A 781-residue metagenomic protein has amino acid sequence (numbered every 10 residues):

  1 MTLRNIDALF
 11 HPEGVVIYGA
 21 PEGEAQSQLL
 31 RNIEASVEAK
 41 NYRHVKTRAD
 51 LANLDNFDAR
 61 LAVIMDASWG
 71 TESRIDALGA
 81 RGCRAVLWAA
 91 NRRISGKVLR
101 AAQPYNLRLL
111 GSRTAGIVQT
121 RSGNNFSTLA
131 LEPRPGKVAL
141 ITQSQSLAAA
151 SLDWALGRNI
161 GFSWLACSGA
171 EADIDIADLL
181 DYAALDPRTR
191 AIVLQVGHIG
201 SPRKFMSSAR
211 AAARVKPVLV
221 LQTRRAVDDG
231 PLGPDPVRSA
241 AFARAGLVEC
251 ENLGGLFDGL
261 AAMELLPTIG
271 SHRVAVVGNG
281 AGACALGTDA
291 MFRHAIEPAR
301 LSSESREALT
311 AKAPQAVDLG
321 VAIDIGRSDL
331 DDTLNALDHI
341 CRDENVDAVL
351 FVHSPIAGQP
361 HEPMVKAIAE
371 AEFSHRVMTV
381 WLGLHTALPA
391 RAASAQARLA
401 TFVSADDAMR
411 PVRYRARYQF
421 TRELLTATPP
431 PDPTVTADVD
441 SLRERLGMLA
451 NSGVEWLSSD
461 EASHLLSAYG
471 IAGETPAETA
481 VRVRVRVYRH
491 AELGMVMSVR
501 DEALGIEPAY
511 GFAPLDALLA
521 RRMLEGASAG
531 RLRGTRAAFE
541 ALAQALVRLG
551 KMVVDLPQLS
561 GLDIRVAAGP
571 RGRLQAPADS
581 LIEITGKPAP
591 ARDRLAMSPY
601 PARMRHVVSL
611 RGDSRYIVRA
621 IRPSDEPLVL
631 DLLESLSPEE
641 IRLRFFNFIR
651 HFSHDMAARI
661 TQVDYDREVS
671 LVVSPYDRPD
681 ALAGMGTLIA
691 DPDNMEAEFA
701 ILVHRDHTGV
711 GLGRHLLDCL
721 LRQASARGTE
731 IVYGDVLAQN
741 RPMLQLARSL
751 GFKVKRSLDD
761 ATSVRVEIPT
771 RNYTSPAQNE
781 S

Functional and structural regions predicted by a protein language model:
M1-D579, G586-P588: Catalytic-core regions of core metabolic enzymes, especially those transforming organic acids/acyl-group intermediates
C167, D579-S580, A620, T687: Short clusters of small/polar residues that mark proteolytic maturation junctions
T585-S781: Long, contiguous binding/interaction regions
